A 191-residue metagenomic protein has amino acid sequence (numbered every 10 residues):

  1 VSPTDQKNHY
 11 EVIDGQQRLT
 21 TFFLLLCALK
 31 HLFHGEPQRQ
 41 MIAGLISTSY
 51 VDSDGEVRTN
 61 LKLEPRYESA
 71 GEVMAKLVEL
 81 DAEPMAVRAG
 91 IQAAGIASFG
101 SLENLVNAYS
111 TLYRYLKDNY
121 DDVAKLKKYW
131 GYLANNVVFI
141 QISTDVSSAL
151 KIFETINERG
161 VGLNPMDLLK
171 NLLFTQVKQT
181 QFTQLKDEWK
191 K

Functional and structural regions predicted by a protein language model:
V1-K191: Glycine- and hydrophobic-rich flexible loops that cap the catalytic core of alpha/beta enzyme folds
